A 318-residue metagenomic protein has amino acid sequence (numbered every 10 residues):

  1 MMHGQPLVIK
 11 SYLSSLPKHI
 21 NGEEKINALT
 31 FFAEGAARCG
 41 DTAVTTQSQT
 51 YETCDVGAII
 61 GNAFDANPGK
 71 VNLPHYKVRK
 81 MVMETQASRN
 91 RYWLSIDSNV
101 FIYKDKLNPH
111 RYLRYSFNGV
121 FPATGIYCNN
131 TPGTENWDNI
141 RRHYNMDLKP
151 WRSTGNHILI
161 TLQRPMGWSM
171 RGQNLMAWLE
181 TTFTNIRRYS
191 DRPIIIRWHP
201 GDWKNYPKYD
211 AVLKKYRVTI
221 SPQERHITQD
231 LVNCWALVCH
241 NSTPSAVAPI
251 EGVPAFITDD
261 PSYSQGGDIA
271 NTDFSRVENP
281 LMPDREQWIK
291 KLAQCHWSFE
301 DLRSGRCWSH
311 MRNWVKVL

Functional and structural regions predicted by a protein language model:
M1-D65, G167, W314-L318: N-terminal pre-catalytic "stem/leader" segment of glycosyltransferase-like enzymes
I9-S15, I59-A63, I96-V100, G155-G167 (+2 more regions): Short loop/turn segments at strand-loop or loop-helix junctions that form parts of catalytic or ligand-binding pockets
G22-A33, V71-M81, N174-N185: Well-ordered, non-membrane alpha-helical segments in soluble/globular domains
C39-L107: Extended catalytic core of nucleotide-activated donor transferases of GT-like folds
D55-A58, H157, P193, W235-A236: Structural motif
N108-G155, G266-L318: Leloir-type glycosyltransferase catalytic cores
T182-Q223: Catalytic donor nucleotide-activated moiety binding site of glycosyltransferases and closely related
E224-A270: A donor-sugar binding/catalytic signature common to diverse glycosyltransferases and related nucleotide-sugar
